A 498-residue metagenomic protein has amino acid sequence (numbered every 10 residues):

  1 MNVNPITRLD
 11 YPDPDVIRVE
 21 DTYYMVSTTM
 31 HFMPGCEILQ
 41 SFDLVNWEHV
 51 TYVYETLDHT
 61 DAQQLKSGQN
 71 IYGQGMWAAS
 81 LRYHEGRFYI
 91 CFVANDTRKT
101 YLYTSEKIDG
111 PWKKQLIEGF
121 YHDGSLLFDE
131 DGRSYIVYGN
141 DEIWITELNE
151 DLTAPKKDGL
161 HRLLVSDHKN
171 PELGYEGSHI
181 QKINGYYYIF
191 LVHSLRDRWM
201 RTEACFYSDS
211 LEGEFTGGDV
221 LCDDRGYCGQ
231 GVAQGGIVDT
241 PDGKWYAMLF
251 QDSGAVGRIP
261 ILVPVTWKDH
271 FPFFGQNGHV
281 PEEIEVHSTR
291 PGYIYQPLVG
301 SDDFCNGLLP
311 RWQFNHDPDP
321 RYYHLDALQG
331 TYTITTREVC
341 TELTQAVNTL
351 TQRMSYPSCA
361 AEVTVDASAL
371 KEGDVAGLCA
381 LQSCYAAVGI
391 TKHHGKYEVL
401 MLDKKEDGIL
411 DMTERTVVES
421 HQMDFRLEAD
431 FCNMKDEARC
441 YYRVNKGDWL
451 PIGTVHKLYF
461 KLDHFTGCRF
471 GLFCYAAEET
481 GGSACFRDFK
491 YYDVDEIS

Functional and structural regions predicted by a protein language model:
M1-S498: Carbohydrate-active catalytic/glycan-binding domains of CAZyme proteins, especially the secreted or lumenal ectodomains
